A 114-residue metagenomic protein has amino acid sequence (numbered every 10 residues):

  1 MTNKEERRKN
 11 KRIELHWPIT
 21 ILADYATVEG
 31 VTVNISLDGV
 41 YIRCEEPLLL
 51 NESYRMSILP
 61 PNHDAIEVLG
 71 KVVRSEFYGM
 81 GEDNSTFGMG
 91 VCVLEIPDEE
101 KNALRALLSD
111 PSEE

Functional and structural regions predicted by a protein language model:
M1-L37, R105-E114: N-terminal helix initiation/capping motif
N10, R43-P47, H63: Short, surface-exposed secondary-structure edge patches
L15, V28, Y54, I66-V68 (+1 more regions): Hydrophobic core residues within well-ordered beta-strands of beta-rich domains
P18-I21, E52-I66: Short conserved beta-strand and strand-loop elements enriched in small hydrophobics with frequent Asp/Gly
D24, L37, S75-G81, D98: Short, conserved beta-turn/loop elements at beta-strand boundaries and strand-helix junctions
T32, G70-V72: Conserved hydrophobic positions within beta-strands
V40-C44, R55-I58: Short, well-ordered beta-strand segments in soluble/periplasmic domains
M80-E114: C-terminal output/interaction extensions
